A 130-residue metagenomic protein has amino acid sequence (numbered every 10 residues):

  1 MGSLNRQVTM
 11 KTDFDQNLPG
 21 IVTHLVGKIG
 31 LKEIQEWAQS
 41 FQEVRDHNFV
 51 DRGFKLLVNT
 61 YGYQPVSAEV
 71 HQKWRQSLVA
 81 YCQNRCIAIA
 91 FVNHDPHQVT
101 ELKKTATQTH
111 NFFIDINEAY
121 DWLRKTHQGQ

Functional and structural regions predicted by a protein language model:
G2-Q130: Amphipathic, Lys/Arg-enriched alpha-helical "gate/interface" segment within cytosolic domains that mediates
